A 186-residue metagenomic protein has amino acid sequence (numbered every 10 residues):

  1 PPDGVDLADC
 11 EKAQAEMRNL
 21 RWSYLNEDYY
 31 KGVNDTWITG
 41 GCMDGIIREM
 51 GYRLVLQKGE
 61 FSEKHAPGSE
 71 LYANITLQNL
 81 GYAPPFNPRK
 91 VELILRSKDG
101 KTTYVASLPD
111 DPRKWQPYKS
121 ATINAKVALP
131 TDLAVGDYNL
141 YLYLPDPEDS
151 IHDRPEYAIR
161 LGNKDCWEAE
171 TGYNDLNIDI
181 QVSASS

Functional and structural regions predicted by a protein language model:
P1-E60: Substrate-binding cleft of secreted/luminal carbohydrate-active enzymes
D44-S186: Extracellular/luminal regions of secreted and cell-surface proteins that mediate adhesion/ECM remodeling
